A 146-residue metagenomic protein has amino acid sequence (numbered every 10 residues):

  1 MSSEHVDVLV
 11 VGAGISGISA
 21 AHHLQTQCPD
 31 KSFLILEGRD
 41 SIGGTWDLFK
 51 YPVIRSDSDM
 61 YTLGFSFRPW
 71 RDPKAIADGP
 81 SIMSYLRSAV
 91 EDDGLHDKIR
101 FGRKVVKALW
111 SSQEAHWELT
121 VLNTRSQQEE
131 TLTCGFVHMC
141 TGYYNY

Functional and structural regions predicted by a protein language model:
S3-I35: N-terminal Rossmann-like FAD-binding beta1-loop-alpha1 element of flavoenzymes
E4, P29, I42, A115-W117 (+1 more regions): Core residues of folded domains in eukaryotic genome-function proteins
S16, S41, Y144: Conserved Rossmann-like nucleotide-cofactor binding loop
L24-T26, L48-Y51, A115: Short, glycine/charged-enriched secondary-structure capping and boundary segments
T26-D30, R39, D93-L95: Short, solvent-exposed loop/edge-beta patches enriched in aromatic
G38-S88: Glycine-rich active-site loop/strand segments that organize a redox cofactor
P73-Y146: Feature captures the FAD/FMN-dependent oxidoreductase FAD-binding
